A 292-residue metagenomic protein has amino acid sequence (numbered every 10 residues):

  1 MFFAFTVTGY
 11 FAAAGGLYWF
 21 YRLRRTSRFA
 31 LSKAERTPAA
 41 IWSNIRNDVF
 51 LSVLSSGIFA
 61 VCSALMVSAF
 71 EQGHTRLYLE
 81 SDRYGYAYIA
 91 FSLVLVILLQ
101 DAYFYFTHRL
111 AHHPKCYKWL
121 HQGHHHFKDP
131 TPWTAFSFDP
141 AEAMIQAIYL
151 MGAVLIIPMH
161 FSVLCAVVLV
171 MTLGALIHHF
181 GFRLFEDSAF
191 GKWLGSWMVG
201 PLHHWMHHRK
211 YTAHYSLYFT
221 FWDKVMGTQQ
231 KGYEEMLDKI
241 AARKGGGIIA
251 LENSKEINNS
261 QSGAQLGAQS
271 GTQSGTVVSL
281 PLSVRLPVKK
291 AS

Functional and structural regions predicted by a protein language model:
M1-A4, T8-G9, F20-W42, C116-G267 (+1 more regions): Cytosolic/stromal cytosol-facing helical appendages immediately following the last transmembrane segment
F3-A4, V53, A90, V94 (+2 more regions): Hydrophobic alpha-helical transmembrane segments of multi-pass membrane proteins
F5-R25, F59-C62, V96-T107, G174: Hydrophobic alpha-helical membrane-embedded segments
K33-S56, L79-S92: Interfacial transmembrane-helix boundary/kink motif in multi-pass membrane proteins
N47-A64, A135-A143: Select subsegments of transmembrane alpha-helices in polytopic membrane proteins, especially boundary-proximal
S56-T75, Q146-I157, F161: Alpha-helical transmembrane segments and their membrane-interface junctions in multi-pass membrane proteins
V61-L99, Q261: Juxtamembrane helix-loop-helix connectors linking adjacent transmembrane helices in multi-pass membrane enzymes
Q72-L77, Y103-L120, G181-A189: Juxtamembrane/interfacial segments flanking transmembrane helices
